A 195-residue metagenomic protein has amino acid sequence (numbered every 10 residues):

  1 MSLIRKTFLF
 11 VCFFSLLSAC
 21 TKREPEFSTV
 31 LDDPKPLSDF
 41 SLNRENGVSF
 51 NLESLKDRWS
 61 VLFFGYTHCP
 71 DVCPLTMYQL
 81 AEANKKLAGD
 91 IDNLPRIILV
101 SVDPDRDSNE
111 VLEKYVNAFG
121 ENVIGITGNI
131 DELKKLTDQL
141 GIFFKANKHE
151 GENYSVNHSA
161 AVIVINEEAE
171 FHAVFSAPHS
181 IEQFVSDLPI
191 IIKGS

Functional and structural regions predicted by a protein language model:
M1-F8: Bacterial N-terminal signal peptides that target proteins for export
L16-A19: C-terminal motif of bacterial Sec signal peptides marking the signal peptidase cleavage site
R23-E53, Y78: N-terminal "domain-start" segment that seeds a small globular fold
E53-P74: Short active-site neighborhood of thiol/selenol oxidoreductases, capturing the structured segment around
R58, L75-L99: Conserved helix-turn-beta segment immediately C-terminal to the redox Cys motif in thioredoxin-like folds
L94-R106, V123-D131: Thiol-based oxidoreductase modules, predominantly thioredoxin-like and allied folds used for disulfide exchange
E113-S159: Short, internal strand/loop/helix patches that form the active-site neighborhood or redox-interaction surface
E150-S195: Thiol-/selenol-based redox modules, centered on thioredoxin-like and closely related oxidoreductase domains
